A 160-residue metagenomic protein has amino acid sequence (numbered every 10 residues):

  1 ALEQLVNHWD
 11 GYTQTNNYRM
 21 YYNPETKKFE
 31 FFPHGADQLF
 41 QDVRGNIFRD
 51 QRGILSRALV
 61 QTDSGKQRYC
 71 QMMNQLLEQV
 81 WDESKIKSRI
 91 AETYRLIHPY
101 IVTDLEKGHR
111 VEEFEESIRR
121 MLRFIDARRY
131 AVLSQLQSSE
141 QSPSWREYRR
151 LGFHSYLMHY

Functional and structural regions predicted by a protein language model:
A1-T13, N17-Y160: Middle-to-C-terminal accessory/interaction subdomains
